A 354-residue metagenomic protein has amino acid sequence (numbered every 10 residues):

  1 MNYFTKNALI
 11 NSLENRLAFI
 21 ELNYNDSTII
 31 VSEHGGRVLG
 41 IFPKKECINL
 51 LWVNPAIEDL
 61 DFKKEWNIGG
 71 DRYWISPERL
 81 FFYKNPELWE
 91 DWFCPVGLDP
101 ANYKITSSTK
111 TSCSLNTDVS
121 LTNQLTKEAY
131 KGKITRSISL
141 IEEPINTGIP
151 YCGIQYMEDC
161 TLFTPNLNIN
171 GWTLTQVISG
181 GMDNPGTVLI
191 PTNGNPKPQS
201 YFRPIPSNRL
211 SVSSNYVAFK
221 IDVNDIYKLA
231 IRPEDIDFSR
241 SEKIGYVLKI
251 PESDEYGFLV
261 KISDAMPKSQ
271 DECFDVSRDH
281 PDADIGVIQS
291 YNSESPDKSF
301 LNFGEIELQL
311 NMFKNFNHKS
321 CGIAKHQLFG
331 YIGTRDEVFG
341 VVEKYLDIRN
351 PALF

Functional and structural regions predicted by a protein language model:
M1-G153, F163-F354: Surface-exposed acidic/polar loop and edge beta-strand patches at domain peripheries
